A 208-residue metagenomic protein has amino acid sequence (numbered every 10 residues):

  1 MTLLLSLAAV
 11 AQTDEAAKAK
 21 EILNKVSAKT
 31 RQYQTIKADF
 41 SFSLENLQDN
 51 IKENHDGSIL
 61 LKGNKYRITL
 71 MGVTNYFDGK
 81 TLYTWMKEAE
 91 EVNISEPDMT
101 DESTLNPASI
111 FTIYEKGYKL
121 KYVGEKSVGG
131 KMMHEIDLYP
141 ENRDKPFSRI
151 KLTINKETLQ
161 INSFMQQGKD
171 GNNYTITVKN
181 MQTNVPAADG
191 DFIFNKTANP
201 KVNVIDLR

Functional and structural regions predicted by a protein language model:
M1-S6: Bacterial N-terminal signal peptides
L7-I51, N64-K65, A198, N203-R208: N-terminal leader/targeting segments and the immediate start of mature chains
Y33-K37, N54-D56, G63, F77 (+5 more regions): Extracytoplasmic
F42-L44, M86, M165-G168: Beta-turn initiation residues at beta-strand->coil junctions
D56-L105, Y174-T175: An acidic-aromatic
P97-K131: Flexible, surface-exposed loop/linker segments and immediately adjacent secondary-structure boundaries
K121-P200, I205-L207: Gly/Pro-enriched, hydrophobic low-complexity segments that function as extracytoplasmic propeptides/linkers
